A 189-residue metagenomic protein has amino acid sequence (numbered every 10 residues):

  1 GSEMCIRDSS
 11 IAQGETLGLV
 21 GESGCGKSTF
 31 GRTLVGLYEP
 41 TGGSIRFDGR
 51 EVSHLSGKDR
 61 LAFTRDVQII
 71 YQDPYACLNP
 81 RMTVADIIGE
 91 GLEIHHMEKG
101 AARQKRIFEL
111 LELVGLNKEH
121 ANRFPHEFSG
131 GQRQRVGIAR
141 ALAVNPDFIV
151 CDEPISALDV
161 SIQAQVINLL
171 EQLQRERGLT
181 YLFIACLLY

Functional and structural regions predicted by a protein language model:
G1-I6: Short, small-residue-biased leader/transition segments that mark boundaries at the very start of proteins
V35: Helix-to-loop junction immediately C-terminal to a conserved catalytic motif
G43-E51: Conserved ABC transporter NBD signature motif
E51, A102-E119: Conserved ABC ATPase "signature" region
V52-Q68, I94, G100: ABC ATPase NBD coupling module
F124-F128, Q132: Conserved ABC ATPase signature
A143-D147: A short, proline-enriched helix->beta-strand linker immediately N-terminal to the Walker B motif in ABC-type P-loop
